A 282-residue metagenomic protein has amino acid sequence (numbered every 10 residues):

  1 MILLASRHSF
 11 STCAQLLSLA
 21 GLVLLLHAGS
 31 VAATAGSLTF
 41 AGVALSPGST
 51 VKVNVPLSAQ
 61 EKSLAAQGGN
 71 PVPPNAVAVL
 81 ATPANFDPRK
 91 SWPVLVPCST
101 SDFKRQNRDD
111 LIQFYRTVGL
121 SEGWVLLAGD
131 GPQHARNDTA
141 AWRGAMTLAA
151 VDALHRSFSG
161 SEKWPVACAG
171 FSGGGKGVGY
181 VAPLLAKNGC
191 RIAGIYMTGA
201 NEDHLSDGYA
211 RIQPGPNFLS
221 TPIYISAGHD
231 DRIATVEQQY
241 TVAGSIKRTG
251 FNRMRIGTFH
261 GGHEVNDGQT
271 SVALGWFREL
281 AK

Functional and structural regions predicted by a protein language model:
M1-C13: N-terminal secretory signal peptides that target proteins for export/translocation
L16-A28: Bacterial N-terminal signal peptides
A32-W92, L184, T241, M254 (+1 more regions): A domain-start/cap signature at the N-terminus of enzymes
A84-K90, R136-G173, A186: Gly/Ser-rich "nucleophile elbow"/oxyanion-hole loop immediately N-terminal to the catalytic nucleophile in hydrolases
V94, C98-A149: Active-site machinery of serine-nucleophile hydrolases
W164-P216: Primarily recognizes the serine-hydrolase "nucleophile elbow" in alpha/beta-hydrolase and SGNH/GDSL folds
G194, G199-T270: The feature captures the conserved acid-bearing segment of alpha/beta-hydrolase catalytic domains
T270-K282: Catalytic active-site module of serine/aspartate enzymes centered on a nucleophile-bearing elbow/loop
